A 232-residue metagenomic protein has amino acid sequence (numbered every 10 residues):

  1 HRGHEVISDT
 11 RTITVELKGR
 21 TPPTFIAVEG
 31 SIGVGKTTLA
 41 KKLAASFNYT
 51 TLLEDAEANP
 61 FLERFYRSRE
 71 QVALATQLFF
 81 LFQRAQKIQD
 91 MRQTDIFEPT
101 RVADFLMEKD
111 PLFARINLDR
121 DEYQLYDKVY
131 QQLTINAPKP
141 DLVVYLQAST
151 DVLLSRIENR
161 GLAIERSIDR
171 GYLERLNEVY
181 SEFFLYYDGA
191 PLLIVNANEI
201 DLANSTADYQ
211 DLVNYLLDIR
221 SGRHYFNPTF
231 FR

Functional and structural regions predicted by a protein language model:
H1-T24: Extreme N-terminal, non-catalytic leader segments that precede Walker-type/kinase nucleotide-binding cores
V28: Hydrophobic anchor at the beta1->P-loop junction of P-loop NTPases
K36: Conserved lysine of the Walker
L39-A40, A44: Post-Walker A alpha-helix
A45-Q83: Conserved substrate/cofactor phosphate-moiety recognition/catalytic segment in nucleotide-dependent phosphotransferases
V72-P138: Glycine-rich phosphate-binding loop used to anchor ATP phosphates in small-molecule kinases, encompassing both
D110-S181: A glycine- and Lys/Arg-enriched "phosphate-lid" helix/loop adjacent to the NTP-binding pocket of small-molecule kinases
E158-R166, E174-R232: NTP-dependent small-molecule kinase module
